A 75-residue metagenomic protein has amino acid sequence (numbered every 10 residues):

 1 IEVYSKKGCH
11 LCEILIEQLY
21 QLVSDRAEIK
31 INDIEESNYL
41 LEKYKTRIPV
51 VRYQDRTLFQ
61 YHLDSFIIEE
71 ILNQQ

Functional and structural regions predicted by a protein language model:
I1-L22: Local sequence-structure signature of Cys/Sec-based thiol-disulfide redox active-site neighborhoods
S24-R26, K45: Short, well-ordered coil/turn elements that cap or connect secondary structure elements
A27, L58: Residues lining hydrophobic/aromatic ligand-binding pockets adjacent to catalytic sites
E28-N38: Thiol-based oxidoreductase modules, predominantly thioredoxin-like and allied folds used for disulfide exchange
L41-R47: A short, structured beta-strand/loop element
I48-T57: A short, hydrophobic beta-strand/beta-hairpin element that forms part of a small beta-sheet core
H62-L63: N-terminal, polar/charged subdomain of small-to-medium soluble alpha/beta proteins
